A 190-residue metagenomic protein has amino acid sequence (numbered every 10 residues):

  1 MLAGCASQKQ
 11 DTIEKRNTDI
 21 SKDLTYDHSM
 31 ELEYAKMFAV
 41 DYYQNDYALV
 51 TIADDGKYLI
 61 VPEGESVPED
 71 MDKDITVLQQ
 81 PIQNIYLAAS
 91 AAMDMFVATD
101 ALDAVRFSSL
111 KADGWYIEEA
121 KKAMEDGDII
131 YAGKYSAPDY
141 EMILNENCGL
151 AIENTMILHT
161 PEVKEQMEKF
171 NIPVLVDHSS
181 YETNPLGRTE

Functional and structural regions predicted by a protein language model:
L2-G4: C-terminal motif of bacterial Sec signal peptides marking the signal peptidase cleavage site
A6-K9: Bacterial signal peptide processing site
D11-Y42: N-terminal low-complexity, Pro/Thr/Ser-rich intrinsically disordered segments that act as propeptides or flexible
A48-L144, L150-I157, I172: A short, structured surface patch at a secondary-structure boundary
E141, N145-E190: Extracytoplasmic substrate-binding proteins
